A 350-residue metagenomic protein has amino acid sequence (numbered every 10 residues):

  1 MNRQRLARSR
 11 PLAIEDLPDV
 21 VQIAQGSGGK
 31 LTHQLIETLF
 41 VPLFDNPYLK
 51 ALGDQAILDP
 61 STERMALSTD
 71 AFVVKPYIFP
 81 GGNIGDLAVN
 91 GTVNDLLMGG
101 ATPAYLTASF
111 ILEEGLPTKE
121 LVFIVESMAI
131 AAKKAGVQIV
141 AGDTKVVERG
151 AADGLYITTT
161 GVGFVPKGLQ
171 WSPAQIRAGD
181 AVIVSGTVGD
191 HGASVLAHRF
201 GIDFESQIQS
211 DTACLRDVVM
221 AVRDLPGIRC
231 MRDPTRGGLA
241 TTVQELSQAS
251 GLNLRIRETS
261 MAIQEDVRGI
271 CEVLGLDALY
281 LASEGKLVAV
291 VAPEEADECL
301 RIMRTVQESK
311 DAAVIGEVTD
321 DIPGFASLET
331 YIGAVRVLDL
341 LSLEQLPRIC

Functional and structural regions predicted by a protein language model:
M1-L39, L338-L346: N-terminal amphipathic/basic leader segments beginning at the initiator methionine
N2-R3, V306-C350: Acidic, Ser/Thr/Pro-rich beta/coil linker or hinge segments at domain junctions
Q22, G285-V291: Short cationic amphipathic helices and targeting signals
Q22, S27-V184, D190, V195 (+1 more regions): Glycine-rich phosphate/pyrophosphate-binding loop regions near the starts of catalytic domains
A51-G53, L281-K286: Short Gly/Ser/Thr- and Asp/Glu-enriched loop/turn motifs at secondary-structure junctions
E113-G115, I208-S283: Active-site-proximal betaalpha loop/short-helix elements that scaffold phosphoryl/nucleotidyl transfer chemistry
V291-D297: Helix N-cap motif at beta-to-alpha junctions
E298-E308: Short amphipathic alpha-helices in soluble, non-transmembrane regions that often serve as interface/regulatory elements
